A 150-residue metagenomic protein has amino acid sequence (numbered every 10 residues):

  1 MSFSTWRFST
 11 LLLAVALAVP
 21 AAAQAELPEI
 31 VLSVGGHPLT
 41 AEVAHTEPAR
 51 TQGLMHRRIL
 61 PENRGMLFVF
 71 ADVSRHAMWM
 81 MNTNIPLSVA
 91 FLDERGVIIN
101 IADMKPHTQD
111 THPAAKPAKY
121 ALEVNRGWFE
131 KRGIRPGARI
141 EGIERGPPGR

Functional and structural regions predicted by a protein language model:
M1-L11: Bacterial N-terminal signal peptides that target proteins for export
S4, A18, R139-I143: Solvent-exposed, well-ordered amphipathic alpha-helical segments that flank/support binding or catalytic loops
S9-P20: Bacterial N-terminal signal peptides
Q24-R150: Compact, glycine-rich, soluble single-domain proteins
